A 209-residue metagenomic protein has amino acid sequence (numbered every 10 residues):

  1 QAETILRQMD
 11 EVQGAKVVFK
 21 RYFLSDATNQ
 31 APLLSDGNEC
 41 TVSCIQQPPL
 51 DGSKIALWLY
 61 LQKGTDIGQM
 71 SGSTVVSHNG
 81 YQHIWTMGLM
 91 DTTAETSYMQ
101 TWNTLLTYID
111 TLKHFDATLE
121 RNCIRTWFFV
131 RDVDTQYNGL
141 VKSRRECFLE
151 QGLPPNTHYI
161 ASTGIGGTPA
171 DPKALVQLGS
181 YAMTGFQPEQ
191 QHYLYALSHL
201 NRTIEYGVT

Functional and structural regions predicted by a protein language model:
Q1-T209: N-terminal presequence-like segments and the immediate start of the first folded domain
